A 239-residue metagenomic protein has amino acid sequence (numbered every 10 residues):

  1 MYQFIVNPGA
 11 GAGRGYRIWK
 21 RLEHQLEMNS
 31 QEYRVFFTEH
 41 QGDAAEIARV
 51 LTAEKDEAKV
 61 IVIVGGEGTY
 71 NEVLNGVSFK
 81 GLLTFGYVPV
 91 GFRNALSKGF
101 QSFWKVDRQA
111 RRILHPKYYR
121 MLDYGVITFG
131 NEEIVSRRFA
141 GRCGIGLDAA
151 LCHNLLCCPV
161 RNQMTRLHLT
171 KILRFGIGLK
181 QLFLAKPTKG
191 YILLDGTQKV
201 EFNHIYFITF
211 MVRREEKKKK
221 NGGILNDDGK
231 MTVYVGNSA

Functional and structural regions predicted by a protein language model:
M1-I61, N71, F79, R108-A110: ATP/NTP phosphate-donor binding region
P8, V64-G66, V90: Glycine-rich beta-strand-to-loop/alpha-helix junction loops that act as flexible
Y16-I18, L74-V77, K98-F100, N221-G222: Short amphipathic alpha-helical segments
F36-E39, G65, V88, C143: Small/polar loops that bind or transfer phosphate-bearing groups
G42, G66-T69, R213-E215: Short beta->alpha connector loops
F79-H204: Catalytic core of DAGKc-family lipid kinases
K199-A239: Internal helical hairpin/lid segments
